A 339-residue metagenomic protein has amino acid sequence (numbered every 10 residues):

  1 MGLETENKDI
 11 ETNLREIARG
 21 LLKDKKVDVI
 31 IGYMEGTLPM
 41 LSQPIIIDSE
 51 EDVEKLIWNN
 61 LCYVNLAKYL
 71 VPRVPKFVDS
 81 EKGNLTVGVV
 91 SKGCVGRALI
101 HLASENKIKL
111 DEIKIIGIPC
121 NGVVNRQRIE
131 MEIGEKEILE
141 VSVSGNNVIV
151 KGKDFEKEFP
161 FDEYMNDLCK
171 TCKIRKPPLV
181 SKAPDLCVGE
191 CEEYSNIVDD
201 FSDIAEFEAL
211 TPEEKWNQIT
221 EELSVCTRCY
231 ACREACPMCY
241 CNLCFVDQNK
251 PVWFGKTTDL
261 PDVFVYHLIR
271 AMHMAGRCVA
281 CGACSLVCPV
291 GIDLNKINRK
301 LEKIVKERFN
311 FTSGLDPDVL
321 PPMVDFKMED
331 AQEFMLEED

Functional and structural regions predicted by a protein language model:
M1-I219: Iron-sulfur-associated redox domains of electron-transfer enzymes in respiratory and anaerobic energy metabolism
L22, R233-A235: Internal hydrophobic scaffold segments of catalytic domains
V89-K92, C226, V287: Active-site-adjacent beta-strand anchor residues
V95, C232, D293-L294: Helix N-cap / loop-to-helix initiation motif
R97, E234, L286: Short alpha-helical basic/polar micro-motif
A103-N106, C226, I304: Alpha-helix boundary/capping residues
D162-D185, C226-C232, C239-D247, C281-C284: Cysteine-cluster motifs in flexible loop/terminal segments that predominantly coordinate metals
S195-S224, M238-D339: Ferredoxin-type iron-sulfur electron-transfer modules in oxidoreductases and energy-metabolism complexes
